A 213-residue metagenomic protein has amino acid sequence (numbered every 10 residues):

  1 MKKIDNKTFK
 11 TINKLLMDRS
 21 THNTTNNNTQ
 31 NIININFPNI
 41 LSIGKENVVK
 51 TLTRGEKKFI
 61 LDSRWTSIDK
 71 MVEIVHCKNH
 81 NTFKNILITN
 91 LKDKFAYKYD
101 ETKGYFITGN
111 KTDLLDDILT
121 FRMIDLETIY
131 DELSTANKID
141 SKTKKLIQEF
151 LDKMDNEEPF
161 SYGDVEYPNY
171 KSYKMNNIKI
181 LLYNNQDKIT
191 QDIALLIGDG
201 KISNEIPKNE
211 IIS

Functional and structural regions predicted by a protein language model:
M1-K3, T8-S213: Extended amphipathic coiled-coil helices
